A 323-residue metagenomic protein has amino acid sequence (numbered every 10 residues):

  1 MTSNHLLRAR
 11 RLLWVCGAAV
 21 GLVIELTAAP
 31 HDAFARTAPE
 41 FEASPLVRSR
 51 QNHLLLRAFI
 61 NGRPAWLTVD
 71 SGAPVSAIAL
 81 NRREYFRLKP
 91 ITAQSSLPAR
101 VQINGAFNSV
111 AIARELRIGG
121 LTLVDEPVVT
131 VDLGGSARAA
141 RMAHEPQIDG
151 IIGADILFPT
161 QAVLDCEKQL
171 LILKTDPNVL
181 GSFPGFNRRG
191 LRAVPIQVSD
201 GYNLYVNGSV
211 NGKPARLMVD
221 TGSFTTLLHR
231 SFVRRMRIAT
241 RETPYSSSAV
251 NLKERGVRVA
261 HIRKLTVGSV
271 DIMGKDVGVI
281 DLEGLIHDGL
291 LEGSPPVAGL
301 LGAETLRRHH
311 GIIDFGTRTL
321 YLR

Functional and structural regions predicted by a protein language model:
T2-A18: Bacterial N-terminal signal peptides that target proteins for export
V20-I24: Residue-level signal for alpha-helical transmembrane segments in multi-pass membrane proteins
E25-R323: Pepsin/retropepsin-fold aspartyl endopeptidases
